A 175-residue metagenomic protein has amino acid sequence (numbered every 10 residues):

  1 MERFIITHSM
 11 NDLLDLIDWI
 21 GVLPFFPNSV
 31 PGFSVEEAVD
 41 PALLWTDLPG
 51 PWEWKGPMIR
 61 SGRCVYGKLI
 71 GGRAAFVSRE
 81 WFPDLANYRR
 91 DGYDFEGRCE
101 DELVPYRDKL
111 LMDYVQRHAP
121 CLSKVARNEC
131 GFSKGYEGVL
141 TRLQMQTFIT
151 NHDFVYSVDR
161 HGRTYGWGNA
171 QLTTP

Functional and structural regions predicted by a protein language model:
M1-P175: Long, low-complexity intrinsically disordered regions
